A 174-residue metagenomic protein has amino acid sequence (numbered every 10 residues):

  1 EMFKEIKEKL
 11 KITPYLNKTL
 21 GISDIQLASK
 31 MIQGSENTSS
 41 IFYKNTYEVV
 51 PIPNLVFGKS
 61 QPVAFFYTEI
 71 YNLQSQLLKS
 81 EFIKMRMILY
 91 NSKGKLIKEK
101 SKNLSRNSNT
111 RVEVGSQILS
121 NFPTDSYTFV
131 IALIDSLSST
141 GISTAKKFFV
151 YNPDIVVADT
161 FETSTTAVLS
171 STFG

Functional and structural regions predicted by a protein language model:
E1-G174: Intrinsically disordered, low-complexity terminal regions enriched in Ser/Thr/Pro/Gly and charged residues
